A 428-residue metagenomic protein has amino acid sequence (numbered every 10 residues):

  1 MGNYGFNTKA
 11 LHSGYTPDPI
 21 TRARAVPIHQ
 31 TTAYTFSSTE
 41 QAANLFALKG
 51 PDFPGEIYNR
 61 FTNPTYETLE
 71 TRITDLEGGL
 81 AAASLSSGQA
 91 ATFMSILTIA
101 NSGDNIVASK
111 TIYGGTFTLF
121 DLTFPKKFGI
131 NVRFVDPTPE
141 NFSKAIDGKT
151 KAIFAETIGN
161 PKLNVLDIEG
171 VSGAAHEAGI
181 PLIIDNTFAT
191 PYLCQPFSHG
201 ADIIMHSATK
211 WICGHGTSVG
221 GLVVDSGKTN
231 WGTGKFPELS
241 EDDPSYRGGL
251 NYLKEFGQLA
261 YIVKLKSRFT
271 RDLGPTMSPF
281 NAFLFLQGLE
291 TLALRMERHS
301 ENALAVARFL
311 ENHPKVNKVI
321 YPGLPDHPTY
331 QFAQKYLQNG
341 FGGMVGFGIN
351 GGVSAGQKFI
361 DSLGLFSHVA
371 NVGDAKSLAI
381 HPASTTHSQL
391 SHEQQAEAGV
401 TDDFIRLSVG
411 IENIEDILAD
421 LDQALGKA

Functional and structural regions predicted by a protein language model:
M1-E56: N-terminal glycine-rich, Lys/His-bearing helix-loop that initiates the first secondary-structure elements of many
G2, A10-H12, T16, A81-H313: Conserved PLP-enzyme active-site core in the AAT-like
A33, S38-F93, G115-T123: Conserved N-terminal alpha-helix of the aminotransferase class I/II PLP-enzyme fold
F53, L289, G340-M344, D402-R406: Short, solvent-exposed beta-strand edge segments and adjacent coil->beta transition regions
L80, L122, R133, G148 (+4 more regions): PLP-dependent enzyme catalytic core of the Aspartate aminotransferase-like
I153, G221-V223, V319, V345 (+1 more regions): Well-ordered beta-strand positions enriched in small/hydrophobic/aromatic, beta-favoring residues
V224, G346-G348, S408-G410: Short hydrophobic/aromatic beta-strand micro-patches that form the beta-sheet surface supporting nucleotide- or nucleic
L273-T276, F280-A282, T291, M296-R298 (+3 more regions): Conserved small-domain helix->loop->beta segment predominantly found in fold-type I
